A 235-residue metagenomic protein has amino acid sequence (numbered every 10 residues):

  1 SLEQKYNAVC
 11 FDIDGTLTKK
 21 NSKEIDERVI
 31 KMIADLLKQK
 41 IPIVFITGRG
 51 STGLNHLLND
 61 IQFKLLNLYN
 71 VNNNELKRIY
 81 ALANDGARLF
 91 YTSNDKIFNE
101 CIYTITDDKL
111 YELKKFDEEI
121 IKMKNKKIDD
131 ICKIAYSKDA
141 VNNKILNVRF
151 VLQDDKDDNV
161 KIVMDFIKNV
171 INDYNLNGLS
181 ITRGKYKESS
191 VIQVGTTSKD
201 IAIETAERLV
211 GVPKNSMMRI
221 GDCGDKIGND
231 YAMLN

Functional and structural regions predicted by a protein language model:
L2-K23, F45, A81, D230: Asp-based phosphoryl-transfer active-site loop
L2-V9, R28-I41, R219, M233: A short, Lys/Arg-enriched amphipathic alpha-helix followed by its capping loop at the start of a domain
E3-Y6, K40, L76-R78, I145 (+1 more regions): A general structural motif
D12-D14, G195, G221-D222: Acidic di-acidic motifs
N21-I25, G50-L54, V194-A202: Phosphate/oxyanion-binding active-site loops and adjacent basic polyanion-contact surfaces
E27-D139: Active-site phosphate-binding/coordination module
Y80-A83, M218-D222: Extended hydrophobic secondary-structure segments that form protein cores and membrane-embedded regions
M123-M218, K226-A232: Conserved acidic, metal-coordinating active-site core of Asp-based, Mg2+-dependent phosphoryl-transfer enzymes
